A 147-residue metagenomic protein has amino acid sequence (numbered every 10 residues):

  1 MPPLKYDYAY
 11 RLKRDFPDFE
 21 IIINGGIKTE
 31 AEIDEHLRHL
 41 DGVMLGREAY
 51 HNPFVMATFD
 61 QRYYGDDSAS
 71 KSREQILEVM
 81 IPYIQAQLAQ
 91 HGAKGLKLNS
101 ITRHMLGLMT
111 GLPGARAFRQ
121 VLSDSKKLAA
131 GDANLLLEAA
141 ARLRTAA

Functional and structural regions predicted by a protein language model:
P3-I23, I27-A147: Alpha/beta catalytic cores of nucleotide-metabolism and tRNA/nucleoside-modifying enzymes
